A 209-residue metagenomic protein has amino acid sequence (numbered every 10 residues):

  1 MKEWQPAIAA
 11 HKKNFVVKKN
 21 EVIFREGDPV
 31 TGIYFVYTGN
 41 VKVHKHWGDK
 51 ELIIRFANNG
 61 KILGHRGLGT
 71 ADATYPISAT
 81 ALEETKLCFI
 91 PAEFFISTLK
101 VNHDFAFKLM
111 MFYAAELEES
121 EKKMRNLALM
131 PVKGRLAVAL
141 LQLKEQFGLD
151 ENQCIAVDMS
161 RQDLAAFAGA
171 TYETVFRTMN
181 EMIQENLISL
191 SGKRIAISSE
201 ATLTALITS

Functional and structural regions predicted by a protein language model:
M1-K19: Short proline/glycine- and basic residue-enriched helix-capping loop/turn segments at helix->loop/beta transitions
E3-Q5, R55-A114, E118: Cyclic-nucleotide recognition modules
F15, Y34, R55, T80 (+3 more regions): Residues that recognize and position ribonucleotide moieties
E21-E83: Cyclic nucleotide-binding regulatory domains
H44, H65-R66, S97-T98, A139 (+1 more regions): Residues that scaffold the ATP/ADP-binding catalytic core of kinase and kinase-like folds
K100-G169: Polybasic "coupling" helices that flank or enter modular domains
L143-S209: Phosphate-/nucleic-acid-contacting segments
